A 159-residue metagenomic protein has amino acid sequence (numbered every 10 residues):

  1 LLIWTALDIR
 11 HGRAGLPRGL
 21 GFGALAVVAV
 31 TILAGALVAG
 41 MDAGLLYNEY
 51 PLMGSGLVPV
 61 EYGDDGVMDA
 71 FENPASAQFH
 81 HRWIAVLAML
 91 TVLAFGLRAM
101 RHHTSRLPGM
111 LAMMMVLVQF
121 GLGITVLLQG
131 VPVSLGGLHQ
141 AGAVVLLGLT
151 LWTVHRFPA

Functional and structural regions predicted by a protein language model:
L1-A159: Polytopic transmembrane helical bundles with strong interfacial aromatic enrichment
